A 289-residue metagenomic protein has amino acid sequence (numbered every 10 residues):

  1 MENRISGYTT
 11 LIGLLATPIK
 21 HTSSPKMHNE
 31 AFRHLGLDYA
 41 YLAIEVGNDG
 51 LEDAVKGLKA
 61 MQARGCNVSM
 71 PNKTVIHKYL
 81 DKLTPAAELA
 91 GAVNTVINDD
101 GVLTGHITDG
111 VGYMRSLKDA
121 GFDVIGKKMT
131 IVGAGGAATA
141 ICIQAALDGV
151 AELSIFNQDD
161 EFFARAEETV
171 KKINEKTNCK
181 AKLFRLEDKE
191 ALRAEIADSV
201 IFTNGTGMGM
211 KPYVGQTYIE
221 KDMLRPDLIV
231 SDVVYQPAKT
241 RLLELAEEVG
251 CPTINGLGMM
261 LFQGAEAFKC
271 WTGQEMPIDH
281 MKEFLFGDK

Functional and structural regions predicted by a protein language model:
R4-A120: Phosphate/diphosphate ligand-binding glycine-rich loop within oxidoreductases
L14, I131-V132, I155, D232: Hydrophobic Val/Ile/Leu positions in short beta-strands of Rossmann-like dinucleotide-binding domains
T17, A134-G135: Glycine-rich Rossmann-fold phosphate-binding loop(s) that bind the pyrophosphate of adenine dinucleotide cofactors
F122-K128, R225-P226: Short helix-loop-beta connector
A138-T139, K239: N-terminal Rossmann-fold NAD(P) dinucleotide-binding loop
D148-T177: NAD(P)-binding Rossmann-fold cofactor-contacting core
C179-T253: Rossmann-like adenosine-cofactor binding region
I229, V233-K289: Adenosine-phosphate binding glycine-rich loop
